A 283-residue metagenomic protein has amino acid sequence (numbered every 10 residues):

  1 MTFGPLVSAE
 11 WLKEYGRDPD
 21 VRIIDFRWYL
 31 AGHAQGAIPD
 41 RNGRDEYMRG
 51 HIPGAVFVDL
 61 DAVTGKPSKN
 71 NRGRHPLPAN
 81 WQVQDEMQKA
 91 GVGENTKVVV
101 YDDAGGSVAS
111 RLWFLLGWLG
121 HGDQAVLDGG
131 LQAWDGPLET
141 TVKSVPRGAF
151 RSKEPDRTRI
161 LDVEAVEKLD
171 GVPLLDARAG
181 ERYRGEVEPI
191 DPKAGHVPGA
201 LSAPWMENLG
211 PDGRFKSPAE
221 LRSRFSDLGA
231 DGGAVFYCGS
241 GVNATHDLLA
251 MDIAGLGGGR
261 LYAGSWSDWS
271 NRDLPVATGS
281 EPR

Functional and structural regions predicted by a protein language model:
M1-R283: Cytosolic catalytic domains that perform sulfur/thiol-centered chemistry
